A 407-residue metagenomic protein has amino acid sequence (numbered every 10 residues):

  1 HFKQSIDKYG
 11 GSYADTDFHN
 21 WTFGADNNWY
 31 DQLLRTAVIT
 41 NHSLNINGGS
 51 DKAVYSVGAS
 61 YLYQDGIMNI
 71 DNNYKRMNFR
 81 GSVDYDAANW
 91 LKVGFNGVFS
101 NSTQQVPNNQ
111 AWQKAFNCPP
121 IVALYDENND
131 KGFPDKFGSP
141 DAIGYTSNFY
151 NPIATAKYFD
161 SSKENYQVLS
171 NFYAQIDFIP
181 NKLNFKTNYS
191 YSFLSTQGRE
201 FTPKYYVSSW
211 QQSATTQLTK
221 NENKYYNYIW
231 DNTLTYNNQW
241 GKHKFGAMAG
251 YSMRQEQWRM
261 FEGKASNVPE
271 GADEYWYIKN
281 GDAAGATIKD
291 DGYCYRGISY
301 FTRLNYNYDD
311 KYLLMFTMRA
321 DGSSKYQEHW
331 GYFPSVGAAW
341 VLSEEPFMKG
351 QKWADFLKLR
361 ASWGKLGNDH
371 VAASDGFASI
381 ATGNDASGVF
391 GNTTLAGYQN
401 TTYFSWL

Functional and structural regions predicted by a protein language model:
H1-D71, N108-A111, T155-S162, A174-D177: Residues embedded in well-ordered regular secondary structure
G10, Y125-D126: Low-complexity, small-hydrophobic/phenylalanine-enriched stretches that adopt extended beta/coil conformations used
D17-F18, G144-Y145, Y206: Short, flexible segments with low predicted structural confidence
A37-T40, R76, S82-L91, N96-N101 (+5 more regions): Extracellular/periplasmic, surface-exposed regions of secreted and cell-surface proteins
A59-S60, P203-Q212: A short glycine/small-residue-enriched secondary-structure motif
L124, D130-K136: GHKL/Bergerat-fold ATPase module in large chromosome/replication-associated machines
